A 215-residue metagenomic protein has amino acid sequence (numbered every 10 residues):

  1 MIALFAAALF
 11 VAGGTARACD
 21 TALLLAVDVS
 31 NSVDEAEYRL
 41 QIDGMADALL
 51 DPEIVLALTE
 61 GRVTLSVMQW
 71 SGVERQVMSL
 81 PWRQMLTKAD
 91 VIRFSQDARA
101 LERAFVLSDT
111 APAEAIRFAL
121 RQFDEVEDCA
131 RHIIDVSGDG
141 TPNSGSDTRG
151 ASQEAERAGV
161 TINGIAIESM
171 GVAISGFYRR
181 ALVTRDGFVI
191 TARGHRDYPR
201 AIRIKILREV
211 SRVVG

Functional and structural regions predicted by a protein language model:
G14-A18: Sec/Tat signal peptide C-region and signal peptidase I cleavage site
C19-P81, I116, I133-S137, N163-I165: Von Willebrand factor
A26-A36, L65, P81, R99-D109 (+4 more regions): Second-shell loop/turn segments in exported
D43-I54, R103, L120-D128, P142 (+3 more regions): Sec-exported extracytoplasmic/periplasmic mature domains
V63-A98, I174-R180: Short beta-strand-loop
M85, I92-H132, G164-I174, D197 (+1 more regions): Von Willebrand factor
G140-R180: VWA/integrin I-like adhesion module and closely mimicked acidic/polar interface patches used
M170-V214: Von Willebrand factor A/integrin I-like adhesion domains
